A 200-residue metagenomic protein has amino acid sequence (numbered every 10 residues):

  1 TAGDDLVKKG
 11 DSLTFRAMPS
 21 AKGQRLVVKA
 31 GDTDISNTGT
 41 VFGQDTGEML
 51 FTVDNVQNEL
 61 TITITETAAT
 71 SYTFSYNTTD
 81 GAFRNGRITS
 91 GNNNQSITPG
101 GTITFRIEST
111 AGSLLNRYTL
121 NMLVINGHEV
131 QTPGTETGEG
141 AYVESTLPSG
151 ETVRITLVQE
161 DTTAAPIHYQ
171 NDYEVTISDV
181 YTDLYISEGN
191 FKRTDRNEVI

Functional and structural regions predicted by a protein language model:
T1, G81-G91: Small-residue (G/S/T/A) turn/hinge positions that recur once per unit in extracellular repeat modules
A2-L6, N92-S96: Short beta-strand segments of immunoglobulin-like
V7-T14, Q57, T98-T104, Y181: Short coil/turn motif common to extracellular beta-sandwich-like domains
D11-G47, I103-T176, K192-I200: Surface-exposed interfaces of beta-sheet-rich extracellular modules
D54, G112, S178-V180: Short, surface-exposed loop/turn segments at beta-strand-coil junctions that are enriched for proline with nearby
N55, E66, T78, S109 (+1 more regions): Residues on the solvent-exposed faces and adjacent turns of beta-rich solenoids used to engage binding targets
N55-A68, S149-Q159, Y181-F191: C-terminal beta-strand-rich structural cap/linker in extracellular carbohydrate-active enzymes
I64, F74-D80, E188, D195-I200: A short, amphipathic beta-strand motif
